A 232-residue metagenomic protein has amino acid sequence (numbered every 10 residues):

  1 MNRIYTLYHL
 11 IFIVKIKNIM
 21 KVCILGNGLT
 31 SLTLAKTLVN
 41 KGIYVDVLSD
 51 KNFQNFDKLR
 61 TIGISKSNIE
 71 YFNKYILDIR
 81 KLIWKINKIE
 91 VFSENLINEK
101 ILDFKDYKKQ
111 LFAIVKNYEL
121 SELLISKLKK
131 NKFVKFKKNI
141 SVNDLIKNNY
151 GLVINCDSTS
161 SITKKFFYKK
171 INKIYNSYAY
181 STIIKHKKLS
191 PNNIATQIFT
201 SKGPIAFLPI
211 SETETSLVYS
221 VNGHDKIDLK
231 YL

Functional and structural regions predicted by a protein language model:
M1-K17: N-terminal amphipathic/basic-hydrophobic helices that include classical n-h-c signal peptides and signal-anchor
I19-G28: Beta1/beta-strand and adjacent pyrophosphate-binding region of the FAD-binding site in flavoprotein oxidoreductases
G26, S49, S93, I184 (+1 more regions): Short beta-strand/turn micro-motifs composed of small residues that flank or help shape donor/cofactor-binding pockets
S31: N-terminal Rossmann-fold NAD(P) dinucleotide-binding loop
V39-K58: Glycine-rich FAD pyrophosphate-binding loop
K58-E90: N-terminal FAD cofactor-binding segment of flavoenzymes
E70, W84-F166, N172-Y180: Conserved N-terminal helical subregion
T159-L232: Conserved FAD-binding catalytic core of PHBH/FMO-like flavoproteins
